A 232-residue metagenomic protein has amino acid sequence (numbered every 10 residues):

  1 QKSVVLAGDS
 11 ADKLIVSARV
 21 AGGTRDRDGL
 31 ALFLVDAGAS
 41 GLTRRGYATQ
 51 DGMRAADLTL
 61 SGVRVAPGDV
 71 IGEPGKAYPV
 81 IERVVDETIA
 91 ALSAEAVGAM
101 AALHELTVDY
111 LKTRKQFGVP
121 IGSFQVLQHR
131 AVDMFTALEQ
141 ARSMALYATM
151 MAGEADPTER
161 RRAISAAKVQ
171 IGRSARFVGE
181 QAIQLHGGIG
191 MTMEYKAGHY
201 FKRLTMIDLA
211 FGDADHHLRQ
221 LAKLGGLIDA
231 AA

Functional and structural regions predicted by a protein language model:
Q1-R44: A short core secondary-structure module
V4-V5, V35-V65, E73: Flexible, small-/acidic-enriched active-site or ligand-binding loops
A7, E73-P74, S123, M193: Residue-level signature of the cytosolic catalytic core of signaling kinases
D9-D12, D26-G29, G38, R54-T59 (+5 more regions): A generic structural signal for well-ordered coil/turn residues at beta-strand boundaries that shape enzyme active-site
F33, L58-L60, M100, A141: Residue-level signal for inorganic ion chemistry
T59, R64, Y78-V85, A91: Helix-biased detector of long, well-ordered alpha-helical tracts
D69-P74, R114: Cytochrome P450 core scaffold surrounding the K-helix E-X-X-R motif and the conserved "meander" helix-loop region
E82-A232: Alpha-helical interface subdomain recognition
